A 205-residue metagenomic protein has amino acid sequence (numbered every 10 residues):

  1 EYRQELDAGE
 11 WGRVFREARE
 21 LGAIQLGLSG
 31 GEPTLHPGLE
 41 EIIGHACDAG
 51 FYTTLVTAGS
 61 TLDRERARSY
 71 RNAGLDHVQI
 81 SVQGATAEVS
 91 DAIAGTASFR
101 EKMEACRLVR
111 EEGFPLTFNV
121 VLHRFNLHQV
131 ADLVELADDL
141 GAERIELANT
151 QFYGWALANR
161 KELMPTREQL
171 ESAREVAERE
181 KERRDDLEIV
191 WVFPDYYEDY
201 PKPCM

Functional and structural regions predicted by a protein language model:
E1-H77: Conserved alpha-helical substructure of the radical SAM core
L6, N72-A73, H77, S81-M205: Radical SAM enzyme [4Fe-4S]-AdoMet core and its adjacent flexible, acidic and glycine-rich loops/tails across
